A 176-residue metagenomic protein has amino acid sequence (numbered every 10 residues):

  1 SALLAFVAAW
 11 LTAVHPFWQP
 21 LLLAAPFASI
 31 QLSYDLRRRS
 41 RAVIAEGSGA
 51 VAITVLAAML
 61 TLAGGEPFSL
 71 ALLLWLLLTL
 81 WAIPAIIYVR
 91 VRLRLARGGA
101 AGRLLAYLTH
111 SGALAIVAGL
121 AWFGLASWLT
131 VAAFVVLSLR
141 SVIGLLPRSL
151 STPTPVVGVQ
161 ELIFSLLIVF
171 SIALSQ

Functional and structural regions predicted by a protein language model:
S1-L4, G47-T61, R103-V117, G158-A173: Small-residue-rich segments of transmembrane alpha-helices in multi-pass membrane proteins, especially helix faces
L3-L11, H15-L60: Intramembrane alpha-helical segments
A5-Q19, V55-W75, I116-T130, F170-Q176: Helix-coil boundary and interhelical linker segments in multi-pass alpha-helical membrane proteins
W18-F27, A71-A82, A126-R140: Hydrophobic core segments of alpha-helical transmembrane domains in multi-pass membrane proteins
F27-A42, A85-R103, L139-P153: C-terminal ends of transmembrane helices
R41-S48, L70-L74, T154-G158: Non-cytosolic membrane-interface motifs at loop->transmembrane helix junctions
A58-F123: Aromatic-anchored, glycine/proline-accented short structural segments that stabilize local strand-turns or short
G102-T152, E161: Glycine/small-residue-rich hydrophobic helix-like segments
